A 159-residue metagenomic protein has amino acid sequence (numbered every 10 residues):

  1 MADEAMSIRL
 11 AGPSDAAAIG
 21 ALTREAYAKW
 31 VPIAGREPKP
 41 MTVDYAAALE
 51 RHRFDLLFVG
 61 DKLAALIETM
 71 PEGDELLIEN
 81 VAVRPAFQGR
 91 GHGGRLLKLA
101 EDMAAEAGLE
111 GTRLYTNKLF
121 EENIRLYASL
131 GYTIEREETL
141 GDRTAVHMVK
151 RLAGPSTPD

Functional and structural regions predicted by a protein language model:
M6-A21: A short beta-loop-alpha structural element at the N-terminal edge of CoA-dependent acyl/N-acetyltransferase catalytic
G20-R51: Conserved GNAT-fold acetyl-CoA-binding loop/helix
Y45-L56, A65, L77: A short helix-loop-beta-strand connector motif used in the catalytic cores of GNAT acetyltransferases and, in some
K62-M70, L77-A82: Conserved beta-strand in the GNAT
V83, G89-D102, S129: Conserved acetyl-CoA-binding loop-helix of GNAT-fold acetyltransferases
A104-T116: Conserved GNAT acetyl-CoA-binding A-motif
L114-N123, L140-T144: Conserved beta-strand-loop-alpha-helix junction that forms the acyl-donor binding cleft
Y127-R136: Conserved acetyl-CoA-binding loop of GNAT-fold acetyltransferases
